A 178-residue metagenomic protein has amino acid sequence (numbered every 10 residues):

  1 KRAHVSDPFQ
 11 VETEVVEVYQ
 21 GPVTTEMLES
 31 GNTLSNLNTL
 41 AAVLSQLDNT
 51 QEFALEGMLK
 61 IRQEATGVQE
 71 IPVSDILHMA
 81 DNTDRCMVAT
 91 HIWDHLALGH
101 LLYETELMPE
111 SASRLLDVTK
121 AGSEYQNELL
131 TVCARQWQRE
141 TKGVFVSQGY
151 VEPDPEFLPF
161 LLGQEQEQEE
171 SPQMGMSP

Functional and structural regions predicted by a protein language model:
K1-R2, L129: Amphipathic, interaction-prone secondary-structure segments
R2-A121, P153-Q166: Mixed-charge (acidic/basic) macromolecular-recognition segments
E12-V15, Q148, Q173: Low-complexity, intrinsically disordered short peptide segments enriched in small/polar/basic residues
S113-Q138, G143-V144: Amphipathic alpha-helical packing elements
L129, Q168-P178: Non-Sec secretion/translocation targeting segments of pathogen effectors
T131-A134, Q138-R139, F145-E165: Short, surface-exposed polybasic-aromatic patches that bind anionic ligands, especially phosphate groups
